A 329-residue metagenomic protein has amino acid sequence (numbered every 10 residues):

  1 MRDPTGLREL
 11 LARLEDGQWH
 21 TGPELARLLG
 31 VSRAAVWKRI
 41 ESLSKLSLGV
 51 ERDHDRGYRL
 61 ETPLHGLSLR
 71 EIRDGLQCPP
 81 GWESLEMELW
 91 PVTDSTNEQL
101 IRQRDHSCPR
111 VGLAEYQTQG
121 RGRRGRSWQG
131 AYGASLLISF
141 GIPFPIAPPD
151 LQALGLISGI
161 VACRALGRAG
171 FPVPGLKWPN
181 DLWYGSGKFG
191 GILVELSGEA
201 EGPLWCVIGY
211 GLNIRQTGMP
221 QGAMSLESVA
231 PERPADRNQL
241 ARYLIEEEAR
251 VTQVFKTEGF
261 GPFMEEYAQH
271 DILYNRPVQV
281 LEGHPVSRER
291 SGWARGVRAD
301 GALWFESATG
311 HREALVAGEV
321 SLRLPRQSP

Functional and structural regions predicted by a protein language model:
M1-V31, K38-E41, K45-L46, I146-P174 (+1 more regions): Long, positively charged amphipathic alpha-helical accessory segments at protein N-termini or as interdomain linkers
R2-G167: N-terminal lobe of the biotin/lipoate ligase/transferase fold
S107, A131-S135, K177, G187 (+1 more regions): Short connector loops at helix/strand junctions that flank enzyme active sites, especially segments positioning acidic
R110, P172-K177: A short coil-to-beta-strand element that immediately follows conserved catalytic motifs
